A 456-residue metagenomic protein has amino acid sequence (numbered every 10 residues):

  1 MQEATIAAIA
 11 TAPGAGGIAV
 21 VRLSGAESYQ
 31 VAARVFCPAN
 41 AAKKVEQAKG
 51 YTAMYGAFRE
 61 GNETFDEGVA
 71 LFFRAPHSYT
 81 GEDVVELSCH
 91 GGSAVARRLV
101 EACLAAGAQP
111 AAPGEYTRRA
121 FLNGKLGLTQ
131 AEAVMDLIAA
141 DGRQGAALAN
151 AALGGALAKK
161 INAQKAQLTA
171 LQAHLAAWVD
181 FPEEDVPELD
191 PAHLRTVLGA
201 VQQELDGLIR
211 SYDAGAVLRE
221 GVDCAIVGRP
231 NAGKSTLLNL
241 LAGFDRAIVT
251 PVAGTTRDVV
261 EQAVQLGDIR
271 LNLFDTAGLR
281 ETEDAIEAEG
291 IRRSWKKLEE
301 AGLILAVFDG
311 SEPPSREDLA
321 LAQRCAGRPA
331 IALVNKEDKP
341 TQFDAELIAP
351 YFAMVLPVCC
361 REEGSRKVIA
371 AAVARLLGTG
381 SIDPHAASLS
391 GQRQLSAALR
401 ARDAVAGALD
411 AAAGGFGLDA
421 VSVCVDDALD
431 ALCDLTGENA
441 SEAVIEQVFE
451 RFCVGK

Functional and structural regions predicted by a protein language model:
M1-A147, A151, G155, I331: A glycine-rich (often HGG/GG-containing) alpha/beta subdomain
Q2-I9, P13, R143-Q265, T282-D284 (+1 more regions): C-terminal-of-GTPase-core extension/linker across diverse P-loop GTPases
Y55-F65, A70-R74, G254-T282: Switch I (G2) and immediately adjacent beta-strands of P-loop GTPase domains
A242, A277-G278, G302, D309 (+1 more regions): Short glycine-/small-residue-rich Rossmann-like dinucleotide-binding loops
L271, L303, I331: Short, Asp-centered acidic motifs that coordinate Mg2+ and/or phosphate in catalytic or ligand-binding sites
L273, V307, L333: Generic enzyme active-site microenvironment
E287-S311: Inter-motif core of Ras-like GTPase G domains
